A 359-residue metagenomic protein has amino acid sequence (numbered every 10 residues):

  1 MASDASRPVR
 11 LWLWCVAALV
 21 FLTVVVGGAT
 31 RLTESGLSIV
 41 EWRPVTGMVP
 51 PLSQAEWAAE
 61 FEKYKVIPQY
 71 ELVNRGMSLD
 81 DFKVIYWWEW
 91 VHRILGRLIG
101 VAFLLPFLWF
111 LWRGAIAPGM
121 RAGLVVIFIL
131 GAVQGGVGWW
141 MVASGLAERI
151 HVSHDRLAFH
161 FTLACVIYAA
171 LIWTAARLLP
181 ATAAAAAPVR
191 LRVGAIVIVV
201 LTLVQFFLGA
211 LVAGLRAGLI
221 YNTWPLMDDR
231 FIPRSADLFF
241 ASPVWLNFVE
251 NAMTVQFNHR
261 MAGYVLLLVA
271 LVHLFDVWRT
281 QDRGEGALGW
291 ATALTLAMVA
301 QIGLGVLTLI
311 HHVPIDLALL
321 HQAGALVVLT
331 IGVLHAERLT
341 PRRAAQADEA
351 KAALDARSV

Functional and structural regions predicted by a protein language model:
M1-V359: Polytopic transmembrane helical bundles with strong interfacial aromatic enrichment
